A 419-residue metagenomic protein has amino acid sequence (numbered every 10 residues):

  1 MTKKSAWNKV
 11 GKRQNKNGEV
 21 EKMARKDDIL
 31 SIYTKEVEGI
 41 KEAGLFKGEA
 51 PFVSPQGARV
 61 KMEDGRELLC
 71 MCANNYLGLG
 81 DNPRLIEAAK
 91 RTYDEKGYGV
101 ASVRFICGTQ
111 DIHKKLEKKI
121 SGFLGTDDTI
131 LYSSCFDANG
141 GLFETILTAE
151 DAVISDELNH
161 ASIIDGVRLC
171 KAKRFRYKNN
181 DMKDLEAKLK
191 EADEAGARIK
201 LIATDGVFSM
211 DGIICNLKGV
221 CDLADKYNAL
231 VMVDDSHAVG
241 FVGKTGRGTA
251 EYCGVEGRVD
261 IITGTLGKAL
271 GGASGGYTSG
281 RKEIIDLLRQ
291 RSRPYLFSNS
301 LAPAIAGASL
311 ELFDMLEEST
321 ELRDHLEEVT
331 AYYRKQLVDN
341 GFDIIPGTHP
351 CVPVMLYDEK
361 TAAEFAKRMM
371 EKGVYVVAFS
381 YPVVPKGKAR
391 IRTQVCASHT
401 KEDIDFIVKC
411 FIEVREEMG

Functional and structural regions predicted by a protein language model:
M1, W7, K16, P83 (+6 more regions): PLP-dependent enzyme catalytic core of the Aspartate aminotransferase-like
K12-K22: Short, Lys/Arg-enriched N-terminal segments with co-localized hydrophobic residues within the first ~10-30 amino acids
K35-K96, A229: N-terminal "arm"/small-domain region of PLP-dependent enzymes with the aminotransferase-like
N75, F175, N179-V233: Active-site phosphate-binding strand-loop segment of PLP-dependent enzymes
V103-T109, E117-G141: Short loop-beta-helix segment that forms the pyridoxal 5′-phosphate
L142-A161: Conserved PLP-anchoring active-site segment centered on the Schiff-base-forming lysine
Y227-L230, H237, V242-T348: Active-site C-terminal subdomain of aminotransferase-like
D324-A331, V338-G373, V383, G387-K388 (+1 more regions): Conserved PLP-binding catalytic core of the aspartate aminotransferase-like
